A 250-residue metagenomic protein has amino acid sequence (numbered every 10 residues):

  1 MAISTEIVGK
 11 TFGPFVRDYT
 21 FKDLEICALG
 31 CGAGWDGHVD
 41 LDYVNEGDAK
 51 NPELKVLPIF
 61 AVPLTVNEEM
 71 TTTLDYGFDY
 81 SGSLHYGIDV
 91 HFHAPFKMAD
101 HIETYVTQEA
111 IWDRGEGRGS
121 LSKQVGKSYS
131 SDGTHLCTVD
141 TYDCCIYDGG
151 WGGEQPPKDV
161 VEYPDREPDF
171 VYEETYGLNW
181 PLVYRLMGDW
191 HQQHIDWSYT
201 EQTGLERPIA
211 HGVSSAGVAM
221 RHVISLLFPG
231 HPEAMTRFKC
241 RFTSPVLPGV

Functional and structural regions predicted by a protein language model:
M1-F12, S83-Y172, R237, F242-P248: HotDog/MaoC-like acyl-thioester-processing domains
M1-H85, G153-Q155, V161-G230: Hot-dog-fold acyl-thioester-processing enzymes
V218-M220, L226-V250: C-terminal structured interaction module
